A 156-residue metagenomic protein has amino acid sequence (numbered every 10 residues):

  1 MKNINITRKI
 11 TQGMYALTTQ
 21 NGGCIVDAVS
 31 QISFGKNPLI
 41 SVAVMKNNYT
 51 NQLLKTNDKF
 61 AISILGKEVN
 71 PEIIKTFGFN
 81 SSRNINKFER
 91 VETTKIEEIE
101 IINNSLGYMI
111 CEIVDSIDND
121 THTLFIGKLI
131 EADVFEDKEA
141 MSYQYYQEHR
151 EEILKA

Functional and structural regions predicted by a protein language model:
M1-A156: Basic, polyanion-binding surface patches
